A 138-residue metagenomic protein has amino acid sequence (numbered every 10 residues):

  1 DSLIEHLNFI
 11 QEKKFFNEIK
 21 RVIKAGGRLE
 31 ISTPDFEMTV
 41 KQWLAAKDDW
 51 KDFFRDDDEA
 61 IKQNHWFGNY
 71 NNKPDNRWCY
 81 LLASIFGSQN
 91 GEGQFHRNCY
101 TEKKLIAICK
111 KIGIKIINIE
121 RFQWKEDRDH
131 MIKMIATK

Functional and structural regions predicted by a protein language model:
D1-H6: Short catalytic micro-motifs in class I SAM-dependent methyltransferases
N8-K24, R28-T137: S-adenosyl-L-methionine-dependent methyltransferase catalytic module, highlighting the catalytic core
